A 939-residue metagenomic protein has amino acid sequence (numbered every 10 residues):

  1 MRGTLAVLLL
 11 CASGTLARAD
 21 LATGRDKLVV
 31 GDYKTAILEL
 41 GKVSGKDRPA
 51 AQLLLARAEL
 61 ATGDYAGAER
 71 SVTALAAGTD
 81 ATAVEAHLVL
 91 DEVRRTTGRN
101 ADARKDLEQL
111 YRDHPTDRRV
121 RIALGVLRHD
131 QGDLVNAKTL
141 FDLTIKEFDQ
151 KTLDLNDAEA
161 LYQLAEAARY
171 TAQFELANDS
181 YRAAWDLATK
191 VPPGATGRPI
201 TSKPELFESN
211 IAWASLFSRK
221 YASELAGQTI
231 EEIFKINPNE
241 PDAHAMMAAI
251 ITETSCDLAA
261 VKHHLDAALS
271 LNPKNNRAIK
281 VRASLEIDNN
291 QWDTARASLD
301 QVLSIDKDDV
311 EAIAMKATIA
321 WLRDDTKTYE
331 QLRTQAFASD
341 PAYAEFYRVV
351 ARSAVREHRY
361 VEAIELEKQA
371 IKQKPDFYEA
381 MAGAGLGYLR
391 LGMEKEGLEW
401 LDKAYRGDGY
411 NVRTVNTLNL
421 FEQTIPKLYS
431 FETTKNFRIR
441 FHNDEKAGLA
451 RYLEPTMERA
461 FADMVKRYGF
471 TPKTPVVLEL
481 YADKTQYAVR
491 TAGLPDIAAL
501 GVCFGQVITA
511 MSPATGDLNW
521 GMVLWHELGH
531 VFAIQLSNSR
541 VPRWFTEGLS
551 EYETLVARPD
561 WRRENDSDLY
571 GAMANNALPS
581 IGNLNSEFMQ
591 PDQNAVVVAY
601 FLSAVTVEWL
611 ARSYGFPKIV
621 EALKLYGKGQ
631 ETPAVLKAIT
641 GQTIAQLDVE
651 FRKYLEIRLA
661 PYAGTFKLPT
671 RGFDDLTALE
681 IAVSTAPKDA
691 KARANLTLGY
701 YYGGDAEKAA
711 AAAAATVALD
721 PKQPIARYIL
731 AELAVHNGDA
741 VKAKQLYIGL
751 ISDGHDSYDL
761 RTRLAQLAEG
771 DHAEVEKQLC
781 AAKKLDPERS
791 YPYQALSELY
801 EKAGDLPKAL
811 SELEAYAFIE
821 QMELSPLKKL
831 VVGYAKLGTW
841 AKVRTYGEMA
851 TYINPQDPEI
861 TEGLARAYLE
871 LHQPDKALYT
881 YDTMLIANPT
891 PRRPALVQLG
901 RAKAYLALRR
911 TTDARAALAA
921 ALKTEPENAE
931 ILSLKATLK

Functional and structural regions predicted by a protein language model:
R25, R57, E92, V126 (+16 more regions): Residue-level recognition of tetratricopeptide repeat
R25, V281, M315, Q369 (+9 more regions): Beta/coil-rich, acidic/histidine-enriched accessory regions frequently appended to metallopeptidases
D32-T35, T62-S71, T97-D106, Q131-L143 (+15 more regions): Structural signature of tandem alpha-helical TPR/SEL1-like repeats, specifically the intra-repeat loop/turn
K42-G45, A76-A77, Q109-R112, K146 (+17 more regions): Conserved structural position within tetratricopeptide repeats
K46-R48, D80-A81, P115, D149 (+17 more regions): Short coil turns that delineate tetratricopeptide repeat
A50, E85, R119, E159 (+16 more regions): Start-of-helix register in tetratricopeptide repeats
L54, V89, A123, Q163 (+15 more regions): Canonical tetratricopeptide repeat
Q228, K235, H263, S270 (+11 more regions): Juxtacatalytic substrate-recognition/specificity segment
